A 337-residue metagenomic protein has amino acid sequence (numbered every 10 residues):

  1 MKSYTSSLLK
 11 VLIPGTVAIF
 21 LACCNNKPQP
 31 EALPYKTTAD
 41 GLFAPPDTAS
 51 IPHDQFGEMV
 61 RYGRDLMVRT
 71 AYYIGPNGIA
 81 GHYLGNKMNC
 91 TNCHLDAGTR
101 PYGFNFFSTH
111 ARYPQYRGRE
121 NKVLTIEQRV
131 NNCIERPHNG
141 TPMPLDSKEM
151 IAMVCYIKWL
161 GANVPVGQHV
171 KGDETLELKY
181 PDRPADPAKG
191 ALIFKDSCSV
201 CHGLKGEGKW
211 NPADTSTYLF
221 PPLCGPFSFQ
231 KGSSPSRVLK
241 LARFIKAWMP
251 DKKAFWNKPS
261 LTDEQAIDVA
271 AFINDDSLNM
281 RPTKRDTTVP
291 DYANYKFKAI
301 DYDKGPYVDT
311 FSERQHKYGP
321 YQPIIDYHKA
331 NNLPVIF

Functional and structural regions predicted by a protein language model:
K2-Y73, Q115-P187, S312, K317-F337: Post-cleavage N-terminal segment of exported redox proteins
Q55-A97, D182-F220: Sequence/structural segment immediately N-terminal to covalent heme-attachment motifs in c-type and related
G57-Y62, L66-A71, N92-H94, T99-M143 (+2 more regions): Extracytoplasmic electron-transfer domains, predominantly the class I c-type cytochrome c fold
Y73-H82, T141-D146, V166-V170, W256-S260 (+1 more regions): Surface-exposed patches in mature extracellular/periplasmic domains of secreted proteins
N77-G78, R100-F107, P165-H169, W210-D214 (+2 more regions): Short, solvent-exposed loop/turn and secondary-structure capping segments
C133, C155-L192, S199-S228, Y307-V308: Accessory recognition modules or surfaces
S277-K284, D291-F337: A cross-kingdom marker for long, charged
